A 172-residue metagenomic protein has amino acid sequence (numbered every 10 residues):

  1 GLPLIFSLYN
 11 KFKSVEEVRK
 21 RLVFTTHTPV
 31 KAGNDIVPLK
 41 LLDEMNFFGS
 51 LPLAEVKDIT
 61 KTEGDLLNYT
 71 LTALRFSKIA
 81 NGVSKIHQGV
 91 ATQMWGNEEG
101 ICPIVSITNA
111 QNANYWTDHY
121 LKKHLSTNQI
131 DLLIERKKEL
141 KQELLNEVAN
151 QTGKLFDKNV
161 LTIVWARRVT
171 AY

Functional and structural regions predicted by a protein language model:
G1-Y172: Catalytic cores of carbohydrate-active enzymes across secretory and cytosolic contexts
